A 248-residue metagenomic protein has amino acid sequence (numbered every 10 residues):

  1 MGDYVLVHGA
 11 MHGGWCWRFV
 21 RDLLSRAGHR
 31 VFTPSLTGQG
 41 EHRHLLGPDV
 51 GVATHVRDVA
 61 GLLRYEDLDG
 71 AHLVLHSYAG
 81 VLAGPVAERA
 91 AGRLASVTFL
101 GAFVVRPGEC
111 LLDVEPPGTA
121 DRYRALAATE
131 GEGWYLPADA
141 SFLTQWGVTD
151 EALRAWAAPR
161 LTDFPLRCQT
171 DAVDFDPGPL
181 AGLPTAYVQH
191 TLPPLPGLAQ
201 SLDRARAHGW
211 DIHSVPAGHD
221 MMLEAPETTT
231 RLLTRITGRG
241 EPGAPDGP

Functional and structural regions predicted by a protein language model:
G2-H44, R64: Conserved HGGG/HGGXW glycine-rich cap/lid loop of the alpha/beta-hydrolase fold
F19, P85-R89: Active-site signature of alpha/beta-hydrolase-fold catalytic machinery across serine- and Asp/Cys-nucleophile hydrolases
R30-F32, L36-H72, E88-R89, L112-P116: Active-site loop/oxyanion-hole signature of alpha/beta-hydrolase fold enzymes
V74-A79, A83: Gly/Ala-rich beta-loop-alpha elbow adjacent to hydrolase catalytic centers
E88, G92-G131, Y135-P137, C168-Q169 (+3 more regions): Flexible "cap/lid" loop of the alpha/beta hydrolase fold
P159-G178: Active-site nucleophile elbow and catalytic-triad environment of alpha/beta-hydrolase enzymes
G182-Q189: Catalytic His-Asp charge-relay segment
H190-L223, T228, R235-T237: Conserved loop-alpha-helix segment in the C-terminal half of the alpha/beta-hydrolase fold that carries the catalytic
